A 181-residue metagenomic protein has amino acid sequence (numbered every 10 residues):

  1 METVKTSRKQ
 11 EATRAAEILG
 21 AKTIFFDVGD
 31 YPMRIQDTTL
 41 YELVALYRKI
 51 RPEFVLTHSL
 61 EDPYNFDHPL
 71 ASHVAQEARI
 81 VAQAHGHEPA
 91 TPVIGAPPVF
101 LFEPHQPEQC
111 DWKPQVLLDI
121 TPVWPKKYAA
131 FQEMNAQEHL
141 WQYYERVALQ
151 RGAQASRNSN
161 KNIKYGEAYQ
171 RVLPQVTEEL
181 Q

Functional and structural regions predicted by a protein language model:
M1-I50, E179: Active-site rim/loop-helix segments in enzyme catalytic domains that contact anionic ligands
R34-Q181: Metal-dependent de-N-acetylase/amidase catalytic core
